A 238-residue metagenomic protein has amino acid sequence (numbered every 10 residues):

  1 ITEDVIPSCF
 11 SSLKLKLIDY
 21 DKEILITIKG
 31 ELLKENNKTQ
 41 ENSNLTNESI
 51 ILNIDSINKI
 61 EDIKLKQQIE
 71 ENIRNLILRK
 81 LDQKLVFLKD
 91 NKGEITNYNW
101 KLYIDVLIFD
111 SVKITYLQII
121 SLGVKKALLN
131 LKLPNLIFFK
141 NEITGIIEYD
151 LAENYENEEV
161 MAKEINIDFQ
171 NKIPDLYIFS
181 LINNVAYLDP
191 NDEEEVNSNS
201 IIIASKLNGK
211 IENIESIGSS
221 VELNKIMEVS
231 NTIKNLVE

Functional and structural regions predicted by a protein language model:
I1-E238: Polyanion-binding surfaces on beta-sheet-dominated domains and ring/shell assemblies
